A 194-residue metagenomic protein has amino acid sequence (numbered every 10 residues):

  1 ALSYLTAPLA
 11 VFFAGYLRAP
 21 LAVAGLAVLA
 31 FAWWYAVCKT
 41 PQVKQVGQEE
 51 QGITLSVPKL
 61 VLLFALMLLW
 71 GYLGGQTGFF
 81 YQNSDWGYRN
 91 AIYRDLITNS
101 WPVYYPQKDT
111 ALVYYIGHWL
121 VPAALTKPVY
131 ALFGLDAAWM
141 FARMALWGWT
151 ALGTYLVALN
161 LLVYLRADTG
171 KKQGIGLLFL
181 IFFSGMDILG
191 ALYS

Functional and structural regions predicted by a protein language model:
A1-I53, G153-L156, L165-R166, K172 (+1 more regions): Membrane-embedded, hydrophobic transmembrane alpha-helices
A1-P8, K59-W70: Alpha-helical transmembrane segments
V46-T54, Q76-N83: Short, mixed-charge, low-aromatic patches
G52, S56-K59, W139-A142: Membrane-interface helix-boundary signature
S56-K59, Y72, Q76: Long, contiguous, compositionally biased segments that the model treats as domain-scale units
P58-L66, G174-I181: Hydrophobic alpha-helical membrane-interfacial segments at the cytosolic entry of transmembrane helices
L73-S194: Active-site lumenal/periplasmic loops and adjacent helix-entry segments of GT-C-fold, multi-pass membrane
